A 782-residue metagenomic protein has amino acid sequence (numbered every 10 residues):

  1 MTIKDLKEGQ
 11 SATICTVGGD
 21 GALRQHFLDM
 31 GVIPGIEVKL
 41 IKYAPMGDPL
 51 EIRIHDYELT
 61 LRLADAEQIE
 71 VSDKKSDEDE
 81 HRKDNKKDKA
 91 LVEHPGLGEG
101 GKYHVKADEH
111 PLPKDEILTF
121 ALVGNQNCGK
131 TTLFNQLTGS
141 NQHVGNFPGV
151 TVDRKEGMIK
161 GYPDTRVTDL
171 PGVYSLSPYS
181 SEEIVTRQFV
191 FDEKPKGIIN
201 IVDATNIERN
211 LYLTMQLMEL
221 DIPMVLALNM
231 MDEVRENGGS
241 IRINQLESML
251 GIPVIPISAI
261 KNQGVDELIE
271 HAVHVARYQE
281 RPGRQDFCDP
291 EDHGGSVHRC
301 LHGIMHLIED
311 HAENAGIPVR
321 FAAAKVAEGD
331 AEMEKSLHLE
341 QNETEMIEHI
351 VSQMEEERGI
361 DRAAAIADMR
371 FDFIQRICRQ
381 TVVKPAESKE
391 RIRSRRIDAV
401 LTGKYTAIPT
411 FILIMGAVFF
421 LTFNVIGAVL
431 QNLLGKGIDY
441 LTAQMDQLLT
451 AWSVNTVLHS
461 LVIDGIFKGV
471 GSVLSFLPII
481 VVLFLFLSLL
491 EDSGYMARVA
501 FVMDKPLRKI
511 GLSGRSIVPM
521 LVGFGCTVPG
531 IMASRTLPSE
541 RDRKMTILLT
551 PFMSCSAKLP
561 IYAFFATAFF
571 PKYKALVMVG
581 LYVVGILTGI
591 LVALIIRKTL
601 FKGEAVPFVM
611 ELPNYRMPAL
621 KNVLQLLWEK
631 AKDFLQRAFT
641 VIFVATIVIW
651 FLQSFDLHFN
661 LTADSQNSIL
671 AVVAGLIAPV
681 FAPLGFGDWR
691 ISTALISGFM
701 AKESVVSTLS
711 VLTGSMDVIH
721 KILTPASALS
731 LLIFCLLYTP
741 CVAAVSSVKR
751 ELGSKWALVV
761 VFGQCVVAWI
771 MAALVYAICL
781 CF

Functional and structural regions predicted by a protein language model:
E93-S175: Conserved G1/Walker A P-loop phosphate-binding module
Y162, R187-P253: Conserved C-terminal guanine-recognition region of P-loop GTPase G domains, centered on the G4
V234-D289: Canonical P-loop GTPase G-domain recognition
Y278, Q285-W452, F659-L670: Extended helical scaffolds that flank P-loop GTPase cores
E357, A364-D368, K384, A428-I466 (+4 more regions): Extended, low-charge hydrophobic alpha-helical regions
T410-L421, L483-S488, A566-A568, L581-I595 (+3 more regions): Hydrophobic core segments of alpha-helical transmembrane domains in multi-pass membrane transport and ion-translocation
K436, Y440-Q444, A497-T527, K602-L626 (+1 more regions): Juxtamembrane inter-helical linkers in multi-pass membrane proteins
S556-V579, A743-L752, A772-F782: Transmembrane helix-loop junctions at the membrane interface of multipass transporters and ion channels
